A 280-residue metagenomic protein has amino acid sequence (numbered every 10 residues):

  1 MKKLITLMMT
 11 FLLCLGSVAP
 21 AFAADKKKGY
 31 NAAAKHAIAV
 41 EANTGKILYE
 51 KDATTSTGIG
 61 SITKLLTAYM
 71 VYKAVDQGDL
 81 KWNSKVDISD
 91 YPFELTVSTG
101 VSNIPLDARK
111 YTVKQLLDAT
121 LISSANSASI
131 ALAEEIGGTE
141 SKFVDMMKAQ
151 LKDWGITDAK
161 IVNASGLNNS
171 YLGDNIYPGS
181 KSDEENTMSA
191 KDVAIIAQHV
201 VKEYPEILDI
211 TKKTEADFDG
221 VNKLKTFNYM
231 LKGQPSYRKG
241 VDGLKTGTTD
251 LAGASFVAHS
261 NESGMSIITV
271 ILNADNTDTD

Functional and structural regions predicted by a protein language model:
K2-A23: Sec-dependent N-terminal signal peptides of Gram-positive bacterial secreted proteins and lipoproteins
M8, K64, T214: Residues that line or immediately flank small-molecule/substrate-binding pockets and catalytic motifs
S17, D79, F218-D219: A short hydrophobic/aromatic micro-motif that marks alpha-helical segments and, especially, helix-coil
A21-K191, V201: Active-site-adjacent loops and short helices of periplasmic peptidoglycan-processing enzymes
N31-A32, G138-D280: Penicillin-recognizing serine hydrolase domain
